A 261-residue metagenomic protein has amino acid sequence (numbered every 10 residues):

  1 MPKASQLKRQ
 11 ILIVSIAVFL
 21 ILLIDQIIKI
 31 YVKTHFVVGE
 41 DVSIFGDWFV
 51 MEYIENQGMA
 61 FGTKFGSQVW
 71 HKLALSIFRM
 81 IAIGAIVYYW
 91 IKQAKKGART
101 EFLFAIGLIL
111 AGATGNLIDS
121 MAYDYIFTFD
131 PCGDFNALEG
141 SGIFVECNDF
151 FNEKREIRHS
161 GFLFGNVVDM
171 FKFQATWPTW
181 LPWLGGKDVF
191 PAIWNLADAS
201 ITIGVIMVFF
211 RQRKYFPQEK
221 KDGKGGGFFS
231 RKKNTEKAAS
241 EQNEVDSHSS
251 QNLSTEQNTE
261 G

Functional and structural regions predicted by a protein language model:
M1-G261: Alpha-helical transmembrane bundles and membrane-interface segments of multipass inner-membrane proteins
